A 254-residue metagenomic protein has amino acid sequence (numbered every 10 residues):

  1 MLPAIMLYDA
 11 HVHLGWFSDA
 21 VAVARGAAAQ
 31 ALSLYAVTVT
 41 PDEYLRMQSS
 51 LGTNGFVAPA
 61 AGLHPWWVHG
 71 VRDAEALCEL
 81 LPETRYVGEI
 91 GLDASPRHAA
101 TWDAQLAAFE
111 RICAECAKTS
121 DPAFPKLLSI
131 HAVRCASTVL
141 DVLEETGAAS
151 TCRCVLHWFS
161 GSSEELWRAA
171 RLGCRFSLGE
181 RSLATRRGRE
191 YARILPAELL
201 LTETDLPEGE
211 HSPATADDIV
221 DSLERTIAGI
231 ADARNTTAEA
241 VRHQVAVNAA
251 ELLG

Functional and structural regions predicted by a protein language model:
M1-G254: Mid-domain alpha/beta scaffold segments of enzyme catalytic cores
